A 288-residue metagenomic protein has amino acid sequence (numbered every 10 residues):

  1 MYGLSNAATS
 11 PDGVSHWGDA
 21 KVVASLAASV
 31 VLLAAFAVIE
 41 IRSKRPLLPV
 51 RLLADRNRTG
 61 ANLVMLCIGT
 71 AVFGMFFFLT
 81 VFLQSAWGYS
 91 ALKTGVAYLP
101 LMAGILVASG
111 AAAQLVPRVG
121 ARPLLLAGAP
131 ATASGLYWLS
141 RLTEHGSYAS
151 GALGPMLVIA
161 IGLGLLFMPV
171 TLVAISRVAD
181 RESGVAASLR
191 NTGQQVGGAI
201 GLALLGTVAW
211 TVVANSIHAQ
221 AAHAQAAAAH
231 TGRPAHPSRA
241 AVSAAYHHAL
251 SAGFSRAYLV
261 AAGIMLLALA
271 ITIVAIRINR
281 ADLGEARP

Functional and structural regions predicted by a protein language model:
M1, F73-F77, T132, G164 (+4 more regions): Hydrophobic alpha-helical transmembrane segments in multi-pass membrane proteins
M1-N6, A28-S43, A268-I278: C-terminal membrane-cytosol helix-exit motif in multi-pass small-molecule transporters
L4, A8, L83-Q84, L115-V116 (+2 more regions): Interfacial helix-cap and linker-helix signal at transmembrane-aqueous boundaries of multi-pass secondary transporters
L4-T9, S43-K44, L142-S147, A179 (+2 more regions): Short helix-capping/hinge motifs at transmembrane helix termini and TM-loop junctions
N6-V22, S90, T211-A262: A membrane-interface helix-boundary motif in multi-pass transporters
V14-A28, L32, I41-V185: Transmembrane core module of solute transporters
A37-V38, L52, N57, T70 (+4 more regions): Transmembrane-helix exit segments and adjacent C-terminal regions of multi-pass membrane proteins
E182-V213: A late C-terminal transmembrane helix in Major Facilitator Superfamily
